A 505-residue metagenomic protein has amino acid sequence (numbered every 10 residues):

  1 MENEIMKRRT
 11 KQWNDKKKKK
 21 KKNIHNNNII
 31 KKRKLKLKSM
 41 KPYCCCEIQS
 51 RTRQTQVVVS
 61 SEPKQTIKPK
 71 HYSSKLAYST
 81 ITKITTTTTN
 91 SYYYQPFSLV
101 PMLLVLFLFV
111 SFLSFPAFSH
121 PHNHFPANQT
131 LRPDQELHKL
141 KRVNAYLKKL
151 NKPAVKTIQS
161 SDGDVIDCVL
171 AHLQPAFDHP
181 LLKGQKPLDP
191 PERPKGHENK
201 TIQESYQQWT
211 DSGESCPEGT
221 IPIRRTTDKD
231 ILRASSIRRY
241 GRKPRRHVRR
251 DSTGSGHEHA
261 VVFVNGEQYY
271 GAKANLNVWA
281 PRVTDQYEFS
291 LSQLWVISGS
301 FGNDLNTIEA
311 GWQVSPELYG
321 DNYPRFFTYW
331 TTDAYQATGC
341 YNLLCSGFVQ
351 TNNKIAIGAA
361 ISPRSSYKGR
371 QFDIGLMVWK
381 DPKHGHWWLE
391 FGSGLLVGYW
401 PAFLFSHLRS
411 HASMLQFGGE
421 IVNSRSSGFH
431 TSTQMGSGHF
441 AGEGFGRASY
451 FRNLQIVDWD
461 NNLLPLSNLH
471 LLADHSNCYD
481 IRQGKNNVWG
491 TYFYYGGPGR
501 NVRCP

Functional and structural regions predicted by a protein language model:
R8-R9, R33, R51-R53: Basic polycationic patches enriched in arginine
K16-K32, K83-T88: Long, low-complexity Q/N-rich tracts
K34-K38: Intrinsically disordered, low-complexity regulatory segments in nuclear proteins
M40-C46, R53, E62, K68-V110: Classical eukaryotic N-terminal signal peptides for Sec-dependent ER targeting/secretion, especially the positively
F97-P505: Exposed, interaction-prone regions of secreted/extracellular proteins
